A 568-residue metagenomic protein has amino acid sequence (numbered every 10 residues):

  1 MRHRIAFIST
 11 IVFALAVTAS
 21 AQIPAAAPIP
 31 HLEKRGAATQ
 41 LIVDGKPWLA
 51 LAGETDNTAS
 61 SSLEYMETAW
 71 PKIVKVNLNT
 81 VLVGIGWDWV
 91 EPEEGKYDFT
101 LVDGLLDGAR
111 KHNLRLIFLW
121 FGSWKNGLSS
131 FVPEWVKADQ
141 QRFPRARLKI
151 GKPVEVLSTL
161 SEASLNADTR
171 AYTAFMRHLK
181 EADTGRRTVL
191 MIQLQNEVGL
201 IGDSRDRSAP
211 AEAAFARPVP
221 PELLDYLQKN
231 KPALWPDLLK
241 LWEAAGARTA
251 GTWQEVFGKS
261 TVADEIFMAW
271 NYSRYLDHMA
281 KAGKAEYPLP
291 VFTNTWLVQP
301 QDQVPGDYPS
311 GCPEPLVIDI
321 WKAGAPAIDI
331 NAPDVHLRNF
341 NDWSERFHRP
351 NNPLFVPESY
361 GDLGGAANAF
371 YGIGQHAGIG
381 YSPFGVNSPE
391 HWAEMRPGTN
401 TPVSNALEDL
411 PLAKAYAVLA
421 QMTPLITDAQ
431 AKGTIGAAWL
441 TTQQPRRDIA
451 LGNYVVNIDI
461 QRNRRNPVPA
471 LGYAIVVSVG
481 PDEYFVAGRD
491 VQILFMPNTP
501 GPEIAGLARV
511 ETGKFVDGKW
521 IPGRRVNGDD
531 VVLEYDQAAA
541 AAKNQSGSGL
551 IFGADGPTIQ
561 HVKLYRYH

Functional and structural regions predicted by a protein language model:
Q22-L78: N-terminal carbohydrate-binding accessory modules
A52-S61, G84-T100, I150-R170, V256-S273 (+3 more regions): The substrate-binding groove and active-site-proximal loops of carbohydrate-active enzymes, especially glycoside
A59-K75, P309-G324, W343, A369: Short, acidic/polar
Y65-D139, Y272-E286: Aromatic-lined substrate-binding rim segments of carbohydrate-active enzymes
R142-I318: Polysaccharide-binding and catalytic clefts of secreted carbohydrate-active enzymes
H278-L289, L316-Q421: Catalytic-core region of carbohydrate-active enzymes that cleave or remodel glycosidic bonds
F370-G501, T512-D517: Aromatic- and carboxylate-lined catalytic core of secreted/periplasmic carbohydrate-active enzymes
I458-V468, Y484-H568: C-terminal beta-sandwich/jelly-roll accessory domains of carbohydrate-active enzymes
